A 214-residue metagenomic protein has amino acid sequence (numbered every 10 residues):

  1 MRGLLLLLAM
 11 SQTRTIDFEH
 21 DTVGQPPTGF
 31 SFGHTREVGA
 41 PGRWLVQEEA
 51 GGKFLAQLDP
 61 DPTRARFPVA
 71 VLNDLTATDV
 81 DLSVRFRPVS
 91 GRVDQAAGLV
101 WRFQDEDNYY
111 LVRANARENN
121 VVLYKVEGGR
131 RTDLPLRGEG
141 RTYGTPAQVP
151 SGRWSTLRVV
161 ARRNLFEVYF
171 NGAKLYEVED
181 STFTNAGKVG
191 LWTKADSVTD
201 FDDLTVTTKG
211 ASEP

Functional and structural regions predicted by a protein language model:
M1-L6: Sec-dependent signal peptide recognition, specifically the positively charged N-region followed immediately by
S11-T35, E213-P214: Extracellular carbohydrate-recognition regions
T15-D17, F183-P214: Ligand-recognition surfaces built from glycine- and aromatic
V23, Q57-R131: Secretory/extracellular carbohydrate-interaction modules and structurally similar beta-sandwich "look-alikes"
Q25-Q57, P62-R66: Extracellular glycan-recognition surfaces and repeat-rich motifs
G129-T156: Short, aromatic/His-centered strand-loop micro-motif at the edge of beta-sheets
R153-E167: Localized edge beta-strand/strand-to-loop motifs within extracellular or lumenal beta-rich domains
Y169-G190: Short, solvent-exposed beta-strand-to-loop segments that form ligand-recognition rims of beta-rich domains
